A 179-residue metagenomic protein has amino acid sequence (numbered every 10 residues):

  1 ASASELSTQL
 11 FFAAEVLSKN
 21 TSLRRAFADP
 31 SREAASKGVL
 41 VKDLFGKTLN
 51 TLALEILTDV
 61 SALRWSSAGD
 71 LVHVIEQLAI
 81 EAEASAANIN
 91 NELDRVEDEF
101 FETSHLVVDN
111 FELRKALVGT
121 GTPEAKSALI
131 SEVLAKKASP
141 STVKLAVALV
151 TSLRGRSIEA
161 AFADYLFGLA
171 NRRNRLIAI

Functional and structural regions predicted by a protein language model:
A1-I179: Elongated, mostly alpha-helical coiled-coil "stalk/stator" tethers of large membrane protein machines
